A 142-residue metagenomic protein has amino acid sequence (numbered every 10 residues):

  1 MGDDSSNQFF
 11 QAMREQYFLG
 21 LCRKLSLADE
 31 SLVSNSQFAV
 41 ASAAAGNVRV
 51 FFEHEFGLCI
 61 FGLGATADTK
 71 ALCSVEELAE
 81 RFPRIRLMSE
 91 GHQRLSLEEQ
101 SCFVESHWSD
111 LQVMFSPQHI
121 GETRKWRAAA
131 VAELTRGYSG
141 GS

Functional and structural regions predicted by a protein language model:
M1-Y17, D29-S142: Intrinsically disordered, low-complexity regulatory regions enriched in serine/threonine/proline and acidic residues
